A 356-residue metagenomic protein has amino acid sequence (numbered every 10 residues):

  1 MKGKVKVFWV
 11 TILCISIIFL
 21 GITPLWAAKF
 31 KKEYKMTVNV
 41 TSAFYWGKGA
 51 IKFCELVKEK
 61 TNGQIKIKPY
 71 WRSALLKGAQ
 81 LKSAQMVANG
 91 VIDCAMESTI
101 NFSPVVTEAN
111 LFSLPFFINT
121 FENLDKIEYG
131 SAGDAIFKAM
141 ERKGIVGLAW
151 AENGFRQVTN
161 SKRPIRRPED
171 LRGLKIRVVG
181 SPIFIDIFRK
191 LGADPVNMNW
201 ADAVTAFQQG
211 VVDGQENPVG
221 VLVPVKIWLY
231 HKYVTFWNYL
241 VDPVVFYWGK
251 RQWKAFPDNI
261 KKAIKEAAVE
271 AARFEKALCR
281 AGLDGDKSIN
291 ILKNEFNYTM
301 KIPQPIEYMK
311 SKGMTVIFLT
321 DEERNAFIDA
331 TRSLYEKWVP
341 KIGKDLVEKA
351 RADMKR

Functional and structural regions predicted by a protein language model:
M1-I12: Bacterial N-terminal signal peptides that target proteins for export
V10-G21: Bacterial N-terminal signal peptides
I22-A27: Sec/Tat signal peptide C-region and signal peptidase I cleavage site
A28-N123, A132, M140-R356: N-terminal secretory/targeting leader peptides
